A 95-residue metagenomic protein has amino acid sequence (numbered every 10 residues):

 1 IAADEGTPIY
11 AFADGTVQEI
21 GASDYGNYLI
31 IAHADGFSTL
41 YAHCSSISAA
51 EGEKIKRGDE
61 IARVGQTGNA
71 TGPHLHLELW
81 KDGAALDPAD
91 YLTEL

Functional and structural regions predicted by a protein language model:
D4-E5, G72: Short, small/polar residue-rich loop motifs at catalytic or cofactor-binding pockets
T7, D35-F37, A84: Short acidic/polar mixed-charge low-complexity motifs
P8-E19, A49-V64: Short, well-structured beta-strand-loop connectors
A11-S48, P73: Zn2+-dependent peptidoglycan hydrolase active-site motif and core
N27-H33, E53-L95: Conserved, short, structured surface segments that act as functional micro-motifs
